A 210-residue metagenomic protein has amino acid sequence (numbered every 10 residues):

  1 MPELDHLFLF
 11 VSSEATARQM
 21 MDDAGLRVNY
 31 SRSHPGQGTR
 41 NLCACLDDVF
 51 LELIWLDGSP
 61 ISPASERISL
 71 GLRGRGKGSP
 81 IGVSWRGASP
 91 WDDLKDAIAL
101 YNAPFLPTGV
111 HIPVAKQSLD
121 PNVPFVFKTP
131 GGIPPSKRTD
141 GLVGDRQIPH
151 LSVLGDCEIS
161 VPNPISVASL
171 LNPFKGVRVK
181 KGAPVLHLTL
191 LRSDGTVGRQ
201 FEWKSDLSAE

Functional and structural regions predicted by a protein language model:
M1-E210: Amphipathic alpha-helical "stalk" segments
